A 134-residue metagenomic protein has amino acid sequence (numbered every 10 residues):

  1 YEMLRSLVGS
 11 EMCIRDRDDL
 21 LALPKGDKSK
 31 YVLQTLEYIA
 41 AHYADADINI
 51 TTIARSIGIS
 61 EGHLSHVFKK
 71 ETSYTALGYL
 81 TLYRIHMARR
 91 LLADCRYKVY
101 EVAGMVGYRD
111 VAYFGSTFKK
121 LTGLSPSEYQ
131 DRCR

Functional and structural regions predicted by a protein language model:
Y1-I14: Single conserved hydrophobic/aromatic residue that forms the stacking wall/gate of nucleotide- or nucleobase-binding
R15-Q34, I57, K70-G78, L82: Short, Lys/Arg-enriched, Trp-marked, Pro/Gly-tolerant hinge/linker segments that flank
R17-P24, L36-I48, F68-T72, R89-K98 (+2 more regions): Basic, amphipathic alpha-helical hairpins
T52-I59, L64, F68, V102-R109 (+2 more regions): Append "Primarily bacterial transcriptional regulators
K70-R109, D131-R134: Terminal helix-turn-helix DNA-binding modules in bacterial transcription factors
S116-R134: …primarily DNA-binding HTH/wHTH and HhH modules…
